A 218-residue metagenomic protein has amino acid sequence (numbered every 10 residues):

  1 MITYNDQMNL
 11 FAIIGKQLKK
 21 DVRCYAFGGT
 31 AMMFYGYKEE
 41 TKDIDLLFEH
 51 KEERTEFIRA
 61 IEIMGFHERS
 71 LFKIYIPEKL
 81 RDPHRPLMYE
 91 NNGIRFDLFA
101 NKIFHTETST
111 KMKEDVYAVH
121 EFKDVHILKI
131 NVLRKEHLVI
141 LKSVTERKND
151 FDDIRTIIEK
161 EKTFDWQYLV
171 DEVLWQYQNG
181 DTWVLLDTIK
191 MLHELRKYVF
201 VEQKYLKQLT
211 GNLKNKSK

Functional and structural regions predicted by a protein language model:
M1-K218: Compositionally biased terminal segments of proteins
